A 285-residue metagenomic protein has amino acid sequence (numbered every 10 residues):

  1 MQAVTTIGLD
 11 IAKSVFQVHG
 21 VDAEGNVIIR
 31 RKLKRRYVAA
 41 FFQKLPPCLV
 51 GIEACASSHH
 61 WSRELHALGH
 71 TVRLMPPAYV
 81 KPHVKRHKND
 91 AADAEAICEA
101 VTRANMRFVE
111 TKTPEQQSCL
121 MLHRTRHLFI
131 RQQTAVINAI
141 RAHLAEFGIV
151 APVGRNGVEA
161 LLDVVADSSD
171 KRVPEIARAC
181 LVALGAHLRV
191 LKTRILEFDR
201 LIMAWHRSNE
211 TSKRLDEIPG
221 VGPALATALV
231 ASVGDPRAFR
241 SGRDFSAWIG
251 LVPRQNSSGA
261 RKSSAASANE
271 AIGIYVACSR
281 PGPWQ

Functional and structural regions predicted by a protein language model:
M1-Q285: A detector of single, family-specific signature residues that are central to catalytic or substrate-handling motifs
